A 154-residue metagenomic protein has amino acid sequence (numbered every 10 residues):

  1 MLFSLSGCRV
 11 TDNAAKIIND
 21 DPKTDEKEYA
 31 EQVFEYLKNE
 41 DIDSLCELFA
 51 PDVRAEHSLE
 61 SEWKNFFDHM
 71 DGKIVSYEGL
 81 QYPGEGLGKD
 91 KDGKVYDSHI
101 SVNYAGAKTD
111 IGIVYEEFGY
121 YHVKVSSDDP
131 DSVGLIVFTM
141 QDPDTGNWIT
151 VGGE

Functional and structural regions predicted by a protein language model:
M1-G7: Sec-dependent bacterial lipoprotein signal peptides
L2, P22, L48, N65 (+4 more regions): Intrinsic disorder/low-structure terminal segments
G7-E35: Short, low-complexity N-terminal intrinsically disordered segments enriched in polar/charged residues
R9, D43-A105: Short solvent-exposed beta->alpha transition segments
N19-E26, E56-L59, W63, Y104 (+1 more regions): Intrinsic-disorder-associated interaction segments
Q32-S44, L48: Short helix-adjacent coil turns
P83-E154: Exposed beta-sheet edge and beta->alpha loop/turn motif
